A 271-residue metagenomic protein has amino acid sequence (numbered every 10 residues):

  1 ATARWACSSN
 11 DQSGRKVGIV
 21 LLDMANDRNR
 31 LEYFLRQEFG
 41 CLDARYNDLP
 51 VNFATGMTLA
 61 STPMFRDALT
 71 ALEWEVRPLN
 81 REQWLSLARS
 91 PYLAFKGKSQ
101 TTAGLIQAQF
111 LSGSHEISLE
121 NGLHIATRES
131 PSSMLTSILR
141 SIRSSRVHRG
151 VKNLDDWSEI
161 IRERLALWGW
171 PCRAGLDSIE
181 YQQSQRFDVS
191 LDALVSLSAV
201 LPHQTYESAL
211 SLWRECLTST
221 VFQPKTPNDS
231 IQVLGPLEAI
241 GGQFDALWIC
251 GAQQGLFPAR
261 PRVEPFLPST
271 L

Functional and structural regions predicted by a protein language model:
A1-L271: Polyanion-engaging groove/track-forming segments
